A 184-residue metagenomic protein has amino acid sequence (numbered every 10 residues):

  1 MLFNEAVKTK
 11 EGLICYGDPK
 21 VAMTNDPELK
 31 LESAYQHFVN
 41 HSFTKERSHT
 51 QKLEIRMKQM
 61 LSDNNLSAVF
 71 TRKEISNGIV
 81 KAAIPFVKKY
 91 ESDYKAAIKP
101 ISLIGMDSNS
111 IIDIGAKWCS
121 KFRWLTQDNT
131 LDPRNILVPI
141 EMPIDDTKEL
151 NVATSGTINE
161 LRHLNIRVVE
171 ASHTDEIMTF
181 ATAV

Functional and structural regions predicted by a protein language model:
M1-V184: Polybasic/polar functional segments that serve as interface/processing modules
